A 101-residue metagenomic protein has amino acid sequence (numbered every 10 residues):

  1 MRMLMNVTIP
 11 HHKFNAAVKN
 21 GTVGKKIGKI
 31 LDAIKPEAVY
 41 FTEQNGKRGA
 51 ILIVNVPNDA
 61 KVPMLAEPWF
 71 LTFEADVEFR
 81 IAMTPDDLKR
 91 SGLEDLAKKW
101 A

Functional and structural regions predicted by a protein language model:
M1-A101: Conserved, structured core segments of small domains
